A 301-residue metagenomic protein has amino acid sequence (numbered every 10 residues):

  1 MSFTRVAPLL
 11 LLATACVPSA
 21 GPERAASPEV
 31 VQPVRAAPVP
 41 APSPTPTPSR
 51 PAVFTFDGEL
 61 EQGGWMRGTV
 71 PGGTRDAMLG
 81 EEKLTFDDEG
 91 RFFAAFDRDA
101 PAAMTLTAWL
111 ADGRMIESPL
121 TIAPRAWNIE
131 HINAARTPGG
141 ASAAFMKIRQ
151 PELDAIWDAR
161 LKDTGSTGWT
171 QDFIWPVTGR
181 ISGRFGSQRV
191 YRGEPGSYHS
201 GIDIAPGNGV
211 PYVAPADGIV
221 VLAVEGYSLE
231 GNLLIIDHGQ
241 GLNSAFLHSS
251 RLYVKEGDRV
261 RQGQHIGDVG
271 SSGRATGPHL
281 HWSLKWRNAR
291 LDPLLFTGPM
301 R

Functional and structural regions predicted by a protein language model:
A13-A15: C-terminal motif of bacterial Sec signal peptides marking the signal peptidase cleavage site
V17-A20: Bacterial signal peptide processing site
G68-R75: Short proline/glycine-enriched turn/loop motifs at strand-loop junctions of beta-rich domains
A108-L110: Conserved structural position at the C-terminal beta-strand of extracellular beta-sandwich adhesion modules
P119-E230: Surface-exposed, glycine-biased beta-strand/turn segments
P211-L222, Y253-V269: Short, well-structured beta-strand-loop connectors
P215-S250, P278: Zn2+-dependent peptidoglycan hydrolase active-site motif and core
N232-H238, L242, D258-R301: Conserved, short, structured surface segments that act as functional micro-motifs
